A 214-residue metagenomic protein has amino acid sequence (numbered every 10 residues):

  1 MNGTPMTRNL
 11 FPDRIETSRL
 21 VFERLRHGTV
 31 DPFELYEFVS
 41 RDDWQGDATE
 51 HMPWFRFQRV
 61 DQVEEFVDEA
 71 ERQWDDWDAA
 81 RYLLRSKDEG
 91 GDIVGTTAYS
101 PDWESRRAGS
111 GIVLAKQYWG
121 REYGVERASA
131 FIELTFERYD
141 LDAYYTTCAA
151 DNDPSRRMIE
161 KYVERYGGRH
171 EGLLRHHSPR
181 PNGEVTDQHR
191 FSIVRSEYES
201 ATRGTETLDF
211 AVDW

Functional and structural regions predicted by a protein language model:
M1-G46, R81, R85-W214: Acyl-donor (CoA/ACP) binding surface of acyl/acetyltransferases
W44-E69, Y82: Conserved GNAT-fold acetyl-CoA-binding loop/helix
P53-W54, W74, V113, W119: Tryptophan-centered motif/residue detector
E64, D68-E71, A115, E160: Solvent-exposed, non-membrane alpha-helical residues enriched in polar/charged side chains
V67-L83, G95: A short helix-loop-beta-strand connector motif used in the catalytic cores of GNAT acetyltransferases and, in some
